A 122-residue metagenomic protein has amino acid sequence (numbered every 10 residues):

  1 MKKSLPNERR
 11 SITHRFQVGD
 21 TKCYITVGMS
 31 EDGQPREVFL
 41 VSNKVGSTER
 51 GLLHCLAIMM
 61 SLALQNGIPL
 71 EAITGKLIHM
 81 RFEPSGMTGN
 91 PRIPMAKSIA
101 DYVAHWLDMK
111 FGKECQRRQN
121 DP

Functional and structural regions predicted by a protein language model:
M1-G28, M87-P122: Catalytic or ion-coupling anion/metal-binding cores of large enzyme and transporter domains
M1-G51, A57, S61-L64: Non-catalytic terminal/interface segments that mediate subunit docking, oligomerization, and allosteric communication
E31-Q34, A63-A72, M109-C115: Secondary-structure transition/capping motifs at alpha-helix termini and the adjoining loop/turn into the next element
F39-K97: Active-site- and interface-proximal helix/loop "cap" or "latch" segments in soluble metabolic and energy-transducing
